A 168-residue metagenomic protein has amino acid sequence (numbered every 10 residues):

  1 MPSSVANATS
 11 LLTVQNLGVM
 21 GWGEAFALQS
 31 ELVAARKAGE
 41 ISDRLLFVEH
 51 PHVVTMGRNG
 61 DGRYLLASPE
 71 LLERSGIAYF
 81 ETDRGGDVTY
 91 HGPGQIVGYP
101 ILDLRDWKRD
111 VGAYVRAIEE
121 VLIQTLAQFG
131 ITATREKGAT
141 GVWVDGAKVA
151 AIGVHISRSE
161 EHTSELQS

Functional and structural regions predicted by a protein language model:
M1-V144, K148-V149: N-terminal lobe of the biotin/lipoate ligase/transferase fold
A147-E160: Catalytic cores of processing enzymes, dominated by hydrolases/peptidases, characterized by acidic/His-rich
E161-S168: Conserved small/polar residues in nucleotide/adenosyl-binding loops
